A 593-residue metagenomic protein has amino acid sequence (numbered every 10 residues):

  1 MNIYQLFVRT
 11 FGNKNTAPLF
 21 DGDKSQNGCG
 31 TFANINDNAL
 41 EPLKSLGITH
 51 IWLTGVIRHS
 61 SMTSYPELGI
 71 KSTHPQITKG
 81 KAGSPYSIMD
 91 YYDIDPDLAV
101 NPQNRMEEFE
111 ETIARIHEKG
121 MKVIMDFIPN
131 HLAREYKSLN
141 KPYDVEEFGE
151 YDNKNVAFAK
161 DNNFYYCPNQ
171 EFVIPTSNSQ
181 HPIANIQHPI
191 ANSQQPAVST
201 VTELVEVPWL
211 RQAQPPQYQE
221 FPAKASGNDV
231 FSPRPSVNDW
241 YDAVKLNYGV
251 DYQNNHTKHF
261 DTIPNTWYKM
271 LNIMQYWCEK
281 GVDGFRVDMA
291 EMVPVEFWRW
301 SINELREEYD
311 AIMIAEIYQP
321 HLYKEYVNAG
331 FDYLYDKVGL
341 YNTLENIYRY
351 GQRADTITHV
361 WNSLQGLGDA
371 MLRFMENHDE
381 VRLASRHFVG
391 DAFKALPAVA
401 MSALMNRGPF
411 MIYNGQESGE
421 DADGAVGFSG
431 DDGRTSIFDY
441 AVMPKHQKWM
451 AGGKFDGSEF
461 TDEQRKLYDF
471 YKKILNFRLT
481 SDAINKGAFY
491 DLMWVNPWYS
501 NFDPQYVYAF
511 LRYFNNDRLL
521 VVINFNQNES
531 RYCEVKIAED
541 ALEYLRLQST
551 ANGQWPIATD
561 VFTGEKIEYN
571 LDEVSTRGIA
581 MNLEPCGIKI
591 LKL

Functional and structural regions predicted by a protein language model:
M1-K122, N130-F148, D152-K154, F158-K160 (+11 more regions): N-terminal structural segment of carbohydrate-active enzymes
N2-Y4, I51-L53, V123-M125, F285 (+3 more regions): Hydrophobic faces of well-ordered beta-strands that scaffold small-molecule active sites in alpha/beta enzyme cores
K14, S61, G368-D369, E376-N377 (+1 more regions): Loop/helix patches that line or flank the sugar-binding groove of alpha-linked glycan CAZymes
A133-Y143, V295-R299, R306-E307, I314-Y348 (+1 more regions): Substrate-binding cleft/loops of secretory-pathway carbohydrate-active enzymes
T176-A197, S549-P556: Arg/Gly-rich low-complexity intrinsically disordered repeat tracts
Y241-Y323: Active-site neighborhood of glycoside hydrolase catalytic domains
H321-F410: Noncatalytic carbohydrate-binding groove/subsite architecture in carbohydrate-active enzymes
N526-L593: C-terminal beta-sandwich/jelly-roll accessory domains of carbohydrate-active enzymes
